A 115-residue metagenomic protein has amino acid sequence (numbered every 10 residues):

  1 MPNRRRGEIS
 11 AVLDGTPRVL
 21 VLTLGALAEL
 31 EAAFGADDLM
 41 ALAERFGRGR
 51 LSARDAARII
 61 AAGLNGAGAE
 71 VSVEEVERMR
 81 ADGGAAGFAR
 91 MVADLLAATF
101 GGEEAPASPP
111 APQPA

Functional and structural regions predicted by a protein language model:
M1-V12, A32, D37-R54, G66-A115: Charged interaction scaffolds used for protein-protein
G15-P17: Glycine-centered positions within short beta-strands or beta-hairpins
L22-L27: A short, sequence-level motif marking secondary-structure junctions
I60: A residue-level signal for conserved active-site and pocket-lining positions in enzyme catalytic cores
G63: Short, structured surface segments that line ligand/substrate-binding pockets
